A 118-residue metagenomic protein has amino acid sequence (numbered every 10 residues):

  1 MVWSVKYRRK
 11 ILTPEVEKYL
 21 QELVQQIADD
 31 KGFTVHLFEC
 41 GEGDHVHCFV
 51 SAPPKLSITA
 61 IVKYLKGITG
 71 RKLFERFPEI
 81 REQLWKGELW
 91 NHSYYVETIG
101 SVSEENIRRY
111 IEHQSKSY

Functional and structural regions predicted by a protein language model:
V2-Y118: Basic nucleic-acid-binding interfaces
